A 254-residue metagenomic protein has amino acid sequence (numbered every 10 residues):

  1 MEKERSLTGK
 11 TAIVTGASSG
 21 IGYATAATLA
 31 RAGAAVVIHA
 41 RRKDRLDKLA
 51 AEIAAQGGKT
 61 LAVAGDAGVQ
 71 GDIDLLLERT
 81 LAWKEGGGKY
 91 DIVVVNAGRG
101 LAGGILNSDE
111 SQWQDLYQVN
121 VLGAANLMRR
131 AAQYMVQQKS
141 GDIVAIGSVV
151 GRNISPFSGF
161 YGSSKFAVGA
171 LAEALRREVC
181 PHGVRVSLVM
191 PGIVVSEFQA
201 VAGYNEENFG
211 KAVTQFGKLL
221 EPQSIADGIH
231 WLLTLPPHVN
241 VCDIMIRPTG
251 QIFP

Functional and structural regions predicted by a protein language model:
T11, S18-S19: Conserved glycine-rich cofactor-binding loop
A34-L49: Conserved glycine-rich Rossmann-like NAD(P)H-binding loop of the short-chain dehydrogenase/reductase
G104-I105, Q112-Q114: Substrate-binding pocket helix/loop in short-chain dehydrogenase/reductase
M128, S164: Active-site helix of classical SDR
Q133, R177-C180: Alpha-helical segment proximal to the catalytic Tyr-Lys
S148: Residue(s) in the substrate-gating loop at a strand-loop-helix junction that position the organic substrate next
V184, L188-G192, N208-P254: C-terminal helical subdomain
